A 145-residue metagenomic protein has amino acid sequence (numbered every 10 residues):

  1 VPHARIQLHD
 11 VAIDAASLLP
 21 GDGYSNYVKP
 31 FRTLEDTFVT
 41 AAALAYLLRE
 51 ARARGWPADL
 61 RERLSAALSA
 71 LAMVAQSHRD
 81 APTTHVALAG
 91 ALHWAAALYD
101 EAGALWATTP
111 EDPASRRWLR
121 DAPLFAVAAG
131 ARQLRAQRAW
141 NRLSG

Functional and structural regions predicted by a protein language model:
V1-M73: Glycine-rich beta->alpha junctions and the first turn(s) of the following alpha-helix
P2, P20, P30, P82 (+2 more regions): Proline-rich intrinsically disordered, low-complexity coils
V28-E35, S65-L68, A89-A104, R132 (+1 more regions): Charged, low-complexity, helix-prone segments enriched in Lys/Glu/Asp/Gln
T40, L44-L47, L71, A95 (+2 more regions): Alpha-helical transition-metal enzyme core signature, strongest for iron centers
R49-L64, H78-P82, A104-S115, D121: Generic structural signal for short, solvent-exposed loop/turn connectors between secondary structure elements
A72-E111: C-terminal hydrophobic structural anchor segments that stabilize assembly/packing rather than catalytic chemistry
A104-G145: Glycine-rich phosphate/cofactor-binding loops in nucleotide/flavin-utilizing enzymes
